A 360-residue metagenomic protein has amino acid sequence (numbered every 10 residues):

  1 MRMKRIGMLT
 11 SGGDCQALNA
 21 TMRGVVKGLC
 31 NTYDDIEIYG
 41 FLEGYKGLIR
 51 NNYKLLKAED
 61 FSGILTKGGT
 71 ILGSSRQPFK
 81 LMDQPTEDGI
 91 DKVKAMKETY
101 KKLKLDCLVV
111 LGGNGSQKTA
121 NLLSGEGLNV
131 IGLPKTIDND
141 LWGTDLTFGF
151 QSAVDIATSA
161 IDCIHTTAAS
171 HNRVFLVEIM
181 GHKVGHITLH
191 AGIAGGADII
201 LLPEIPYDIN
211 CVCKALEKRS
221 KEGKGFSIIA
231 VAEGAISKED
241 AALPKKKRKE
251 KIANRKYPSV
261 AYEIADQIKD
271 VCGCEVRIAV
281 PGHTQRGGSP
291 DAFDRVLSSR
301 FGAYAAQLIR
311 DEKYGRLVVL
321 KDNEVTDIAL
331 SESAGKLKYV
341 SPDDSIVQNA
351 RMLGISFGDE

Functional and structural regions predicted by a protein language model:
M1-T10, T21-K104, G115, S237-A242 (+5 more regions): A cross-family phosphate/adenosyl-ligand binding-site feature
S11-D14, F41-K46, R76-Q77, G113-S116 (+6 more regions): Short, ordered loop/turn segments at secondary-structure junctions
C15-V25, L48-I49, V93-K94, L105-N121 (+6 more regions): Short glycine/serine/threonine-rich phosphate/pyrophosphate-binding segments that cradle anionic phosphate groups
R23-N31, L55-D60, L122-G132, F148-S152 (+1 more regions): A glycine- and small-aliphatic-rich helix-loop capping segment at beta-alpha/alpha-beta transitions that lines
T32-Y33, L123-G149, L201-D208: Short, acidic/small-residue loops that bind anionic groups at enzyme active sites
T99, V110-G112, K118-L122, F150-A168 (+1 more regions): Accessory alpha-helical/coil subdomains and C-terminal extensions that flank or cap enzyme catalytic cores
G143-V154, G288-R295: Short beta-strand elements at the ligand-binding edges of bilobed clamshell
